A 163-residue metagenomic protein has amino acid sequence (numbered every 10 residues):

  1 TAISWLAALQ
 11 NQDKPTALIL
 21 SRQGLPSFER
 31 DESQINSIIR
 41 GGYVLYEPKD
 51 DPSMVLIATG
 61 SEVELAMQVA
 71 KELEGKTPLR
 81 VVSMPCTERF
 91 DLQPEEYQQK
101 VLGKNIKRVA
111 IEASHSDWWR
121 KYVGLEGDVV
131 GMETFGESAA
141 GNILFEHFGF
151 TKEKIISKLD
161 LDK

Functional and structural regions predicted by a protein language model:
T1-K163: Thiamine diphosphate
